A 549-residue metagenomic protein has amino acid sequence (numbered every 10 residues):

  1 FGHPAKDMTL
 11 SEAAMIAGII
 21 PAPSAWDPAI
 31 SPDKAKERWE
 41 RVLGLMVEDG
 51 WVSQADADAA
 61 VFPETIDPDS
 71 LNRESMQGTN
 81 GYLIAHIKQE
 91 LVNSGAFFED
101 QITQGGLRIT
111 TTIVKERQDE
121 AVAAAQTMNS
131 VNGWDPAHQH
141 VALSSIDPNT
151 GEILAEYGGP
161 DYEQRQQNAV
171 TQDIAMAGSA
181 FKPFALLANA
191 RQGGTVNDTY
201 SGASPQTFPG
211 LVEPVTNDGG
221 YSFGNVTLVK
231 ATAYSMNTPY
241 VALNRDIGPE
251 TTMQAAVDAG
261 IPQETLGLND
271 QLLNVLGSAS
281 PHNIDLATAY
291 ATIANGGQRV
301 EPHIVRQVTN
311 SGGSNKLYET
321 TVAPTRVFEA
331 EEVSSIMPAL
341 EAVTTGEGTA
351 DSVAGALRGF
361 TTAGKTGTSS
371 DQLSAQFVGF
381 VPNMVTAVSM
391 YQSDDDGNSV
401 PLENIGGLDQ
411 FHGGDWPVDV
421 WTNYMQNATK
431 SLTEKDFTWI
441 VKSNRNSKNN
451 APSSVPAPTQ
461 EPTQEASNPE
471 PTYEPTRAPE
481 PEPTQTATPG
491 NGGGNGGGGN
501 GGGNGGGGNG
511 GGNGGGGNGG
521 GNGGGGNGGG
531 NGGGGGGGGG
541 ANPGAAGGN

Functional and structural regions predicted by a protein language model:
F1-P4, P23-D33, V42-L43, V47 (+11 more regions): Second-shell loop/turn segments in exported
F1-T112, D119, P262-Q263, L272-L276 (+1 more regions): Non-catalytic, structured segments within soluble enzyme domains
H3, S11-M15, K34-V47, G78 (+19 more regions): Extracytoplasmic/secreted proteins, especially bacterial periplasmic and envelope-associated proteins
H3-K6, R73-E74, G194-T252, R299 (+1 more regions): Conserved catalytic neighborhood of penicillin-recognizing serine enzymes
T111-W134, L143-S145, E156, Y162-M176 (+5 more regions): A penicillin-recognizing enzyme superfamily signal
N168, Q172-L211: Active-site rim segments in enzyme catalytic domains, especially the processed small/beta chain of N-terminal
V212-T216, G248-T288: Mid-domain, small-residue-enriched loop/turn segments at the edges of structured enzyme/sensor domains
W439-N549: Proline/serine/threonine-rich low-complexity "mucin-like" segments in extracytoplasmic/periplasmic regions that act as
